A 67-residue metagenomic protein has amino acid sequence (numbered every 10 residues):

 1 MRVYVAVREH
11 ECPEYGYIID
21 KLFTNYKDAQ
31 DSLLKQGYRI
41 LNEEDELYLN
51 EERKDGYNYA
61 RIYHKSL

Functional and structural regions predicted by a protein language model:
M1-I18, Q36: Short aromatic-glycine-(Arg/Gly/Cys) micro-motifs in beta-strand/loop hairpins
Y17-I18, Q30, L34-L67: Short, mixed-charge low-complexity intrinsically disordered segments
F23-T24: Conserved aromatic
K27: Acidic phosphotransfer microenvironment of two-component signaling modules
